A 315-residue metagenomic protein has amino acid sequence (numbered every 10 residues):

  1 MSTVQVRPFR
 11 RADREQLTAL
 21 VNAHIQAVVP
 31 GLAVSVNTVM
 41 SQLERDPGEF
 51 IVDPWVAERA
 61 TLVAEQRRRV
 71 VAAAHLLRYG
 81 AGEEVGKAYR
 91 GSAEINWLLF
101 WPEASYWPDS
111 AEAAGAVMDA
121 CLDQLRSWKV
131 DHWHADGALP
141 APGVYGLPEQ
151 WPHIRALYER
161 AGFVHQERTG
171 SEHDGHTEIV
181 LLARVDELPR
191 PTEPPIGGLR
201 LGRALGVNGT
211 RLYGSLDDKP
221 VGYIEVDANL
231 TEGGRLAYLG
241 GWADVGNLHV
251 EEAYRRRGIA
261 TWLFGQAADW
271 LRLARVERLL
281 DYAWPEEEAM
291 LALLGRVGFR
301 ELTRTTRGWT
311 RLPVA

Functional and structural regions predicted by a protein language model:
M1-E15, A19, A23-V28, A161-S171 (+3 more regions): Conserved N-terminal entry element of GNAT/NAT acetyltransferase domains
V21-T61, E65, G198-D217, E232-G234: Active-site rim helix/loop that mediates acceptor-substrate recognition in acyltransferases
R59-V63, R69-R78, E94, K219-L230 (+1 more regions): Conserved beta-strand in the GNAT
V85-P108, D136, L236-E252: Conserved acetyl-CoA binding element of GNAT-fold acetyltransferases
W107-S127, V250, R256-D269, L273 (+1 more regions): Conserved acetyl-CoA-binding loop-helix of GNAT-fold acetyltransferases
L125-L147, L271-A283: Conserved GNAT acetyl-CoA-binding A-motif
D136, R155-L182, Y282, R300-V314: Conserved catalytic-core motifs of GNAT/GCN5-like acyltransferases
P140-R168, T261, P285-T303: Conserved active-site alpha-helix within GNAT-family acetyltransferase domains
